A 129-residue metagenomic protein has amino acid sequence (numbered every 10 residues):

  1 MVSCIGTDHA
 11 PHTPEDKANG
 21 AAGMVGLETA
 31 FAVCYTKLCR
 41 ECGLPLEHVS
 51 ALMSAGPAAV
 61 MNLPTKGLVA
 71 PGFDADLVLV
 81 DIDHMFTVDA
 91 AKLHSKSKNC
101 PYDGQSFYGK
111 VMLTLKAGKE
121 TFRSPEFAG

Functional and structural regions predicted by a protein language model:
S3-I5, H9-I82: His/Asp/Glu-enriched, well-ordered alpha-helical/loop segment that forms or immediately abuts the divalent-metal
A22, P71-E126: C-terminal cap of metal-dependent C-N hydrolases
